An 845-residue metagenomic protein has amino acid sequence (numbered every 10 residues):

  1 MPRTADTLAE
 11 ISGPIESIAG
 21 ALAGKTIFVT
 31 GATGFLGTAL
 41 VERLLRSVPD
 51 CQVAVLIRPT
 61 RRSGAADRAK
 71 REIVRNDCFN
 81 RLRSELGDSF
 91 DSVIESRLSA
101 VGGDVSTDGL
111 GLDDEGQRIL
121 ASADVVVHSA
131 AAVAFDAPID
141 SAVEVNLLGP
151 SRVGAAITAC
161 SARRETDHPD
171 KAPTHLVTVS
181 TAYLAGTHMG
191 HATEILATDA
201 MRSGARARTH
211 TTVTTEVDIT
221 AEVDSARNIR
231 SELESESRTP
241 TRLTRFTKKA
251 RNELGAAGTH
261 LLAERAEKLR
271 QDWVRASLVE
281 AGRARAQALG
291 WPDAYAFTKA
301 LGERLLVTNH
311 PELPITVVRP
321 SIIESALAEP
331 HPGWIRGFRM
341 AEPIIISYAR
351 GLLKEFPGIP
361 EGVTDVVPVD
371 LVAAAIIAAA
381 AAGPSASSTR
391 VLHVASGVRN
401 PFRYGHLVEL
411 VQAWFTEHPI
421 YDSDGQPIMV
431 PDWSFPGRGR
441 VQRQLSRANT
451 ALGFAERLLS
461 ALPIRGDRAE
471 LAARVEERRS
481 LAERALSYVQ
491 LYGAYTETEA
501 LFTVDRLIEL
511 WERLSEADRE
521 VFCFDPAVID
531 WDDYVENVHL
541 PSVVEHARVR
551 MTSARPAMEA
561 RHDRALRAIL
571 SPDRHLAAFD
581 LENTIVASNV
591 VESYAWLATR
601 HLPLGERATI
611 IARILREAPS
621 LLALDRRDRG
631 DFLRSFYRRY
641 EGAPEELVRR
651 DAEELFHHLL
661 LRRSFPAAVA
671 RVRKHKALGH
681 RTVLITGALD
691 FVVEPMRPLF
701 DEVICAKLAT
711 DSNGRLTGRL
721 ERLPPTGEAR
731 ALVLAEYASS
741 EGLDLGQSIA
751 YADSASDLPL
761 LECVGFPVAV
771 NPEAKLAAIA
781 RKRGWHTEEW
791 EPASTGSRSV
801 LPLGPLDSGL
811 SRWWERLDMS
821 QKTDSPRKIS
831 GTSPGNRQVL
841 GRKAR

Functional and structural regions predicted by a protein language model:
M1-V125, S129-A132, I139-V143, L148-S151 (+3 more regions): N-terminal Rossmann/SDR dinucleotide-binding element
L233-E280, A284-A294, T298-G333, S385-L392: Conserved beta-loop-beta element that borders a ligand/cofactor-binding pocket
G290-A294, S325-F338, G358-D370, V398-N400: Glycine-rich "substrate-gating" loop/helix at the edge of Rossmann-like oxidoreductase active sites
V307-N309, E342-P357, T364-Y421: Alpha-helical substrate-binding/gating segment
A382-L491, E499, R506-R513, A517-E520: Mid/C-terminal beta-alpha module of Rossmann-like enzyme folds, strongest in SDR-family dehydrogenases/epimerases
N537-L581, R816, S820, A844-R845: Non-catalytic pre-domain segments flanking phosphatase-related domains
D563-A568, P572-R574, R650-D651, H657-R845: C-terminal cap/substrate-recognition subdomain and adjoining C-terminal extension of metal-dependent phosphatase-like
I569-L624: Active-site neighborhood of HAD-like aspartate-dependent phosphohydrolases
